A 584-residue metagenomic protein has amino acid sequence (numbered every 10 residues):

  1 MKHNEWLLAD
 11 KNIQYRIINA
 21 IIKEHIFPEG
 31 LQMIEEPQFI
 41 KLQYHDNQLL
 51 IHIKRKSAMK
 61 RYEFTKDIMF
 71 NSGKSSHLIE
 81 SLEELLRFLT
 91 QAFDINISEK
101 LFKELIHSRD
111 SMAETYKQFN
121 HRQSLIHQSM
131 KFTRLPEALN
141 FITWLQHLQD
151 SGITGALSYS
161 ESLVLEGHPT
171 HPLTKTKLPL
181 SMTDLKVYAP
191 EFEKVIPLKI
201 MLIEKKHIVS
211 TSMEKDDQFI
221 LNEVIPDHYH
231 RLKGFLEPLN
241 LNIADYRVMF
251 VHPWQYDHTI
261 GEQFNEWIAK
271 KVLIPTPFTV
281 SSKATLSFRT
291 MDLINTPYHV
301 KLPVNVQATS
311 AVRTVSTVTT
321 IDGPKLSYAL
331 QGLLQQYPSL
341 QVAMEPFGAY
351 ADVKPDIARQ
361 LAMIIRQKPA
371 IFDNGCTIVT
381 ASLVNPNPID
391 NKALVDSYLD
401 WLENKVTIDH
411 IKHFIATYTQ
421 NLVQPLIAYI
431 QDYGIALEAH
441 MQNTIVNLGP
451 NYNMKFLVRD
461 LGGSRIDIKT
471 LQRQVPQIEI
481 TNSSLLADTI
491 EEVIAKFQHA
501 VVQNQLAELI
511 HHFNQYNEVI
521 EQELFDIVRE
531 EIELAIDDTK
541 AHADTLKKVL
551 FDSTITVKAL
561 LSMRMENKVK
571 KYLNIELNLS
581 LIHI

Functional and structural regions predicted by a protein language model:
M1-Q420, G449-I582: Nucleotide/phosphate-binding site architecture used for ATP/NTP-dependent chemistry
F414-Y433: Conserved kinase catalytic-core helix
A436-E438: Catalytic-loop of the protein kinase fold
H440-Q442: Canonical protein kinase catalytic loop motif
T444-V446: Hydrophobic residue at the +6 position relative to the catalytic HRD Asp in the kinase catalytic loop
